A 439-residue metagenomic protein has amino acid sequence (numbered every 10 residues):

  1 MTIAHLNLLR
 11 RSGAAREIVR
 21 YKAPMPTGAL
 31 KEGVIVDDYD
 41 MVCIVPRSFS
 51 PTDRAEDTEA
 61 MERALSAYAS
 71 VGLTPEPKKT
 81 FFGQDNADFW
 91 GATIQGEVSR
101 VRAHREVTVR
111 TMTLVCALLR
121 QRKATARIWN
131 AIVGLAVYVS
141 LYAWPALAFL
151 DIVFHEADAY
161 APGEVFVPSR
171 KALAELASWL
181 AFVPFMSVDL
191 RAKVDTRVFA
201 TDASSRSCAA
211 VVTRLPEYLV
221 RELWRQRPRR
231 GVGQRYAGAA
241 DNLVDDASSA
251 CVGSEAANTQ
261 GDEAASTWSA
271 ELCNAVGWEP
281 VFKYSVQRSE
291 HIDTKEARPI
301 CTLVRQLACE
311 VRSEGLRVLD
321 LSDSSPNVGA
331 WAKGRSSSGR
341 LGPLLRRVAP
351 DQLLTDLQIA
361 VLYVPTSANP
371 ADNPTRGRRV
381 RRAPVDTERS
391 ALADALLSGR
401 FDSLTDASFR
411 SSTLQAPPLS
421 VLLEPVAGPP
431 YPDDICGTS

Functional and structural regions predicted by a protein language model:
M1-S439: Nucleic-acid-interacting cores, centered on viral/eukaryotic replication and modification enzymes
